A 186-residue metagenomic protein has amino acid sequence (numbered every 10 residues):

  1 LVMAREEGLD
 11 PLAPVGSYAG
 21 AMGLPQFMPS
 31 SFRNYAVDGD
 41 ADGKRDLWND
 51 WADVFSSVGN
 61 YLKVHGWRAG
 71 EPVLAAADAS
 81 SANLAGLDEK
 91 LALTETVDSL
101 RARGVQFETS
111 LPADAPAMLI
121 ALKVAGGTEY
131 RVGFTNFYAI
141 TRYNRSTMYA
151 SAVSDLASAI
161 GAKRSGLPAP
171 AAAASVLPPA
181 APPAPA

Functional and structural regions predicted by a protein language model:
L1-P116, R145-G166: Catalytic glycan-binding domains that act on GlcNAc-containing polysaccharides
D114-V132: Short glycine/proline-rich, acidic loop/turn segments that cap or connect secondary-structure elements
Y130-I140: Short helix/strand-capping connector loops at secondary-structure junctions
R164-A186: Compositionally biased, proline/threonine/alanine/serine-rich low-complexity intrinsically disordered stretches
